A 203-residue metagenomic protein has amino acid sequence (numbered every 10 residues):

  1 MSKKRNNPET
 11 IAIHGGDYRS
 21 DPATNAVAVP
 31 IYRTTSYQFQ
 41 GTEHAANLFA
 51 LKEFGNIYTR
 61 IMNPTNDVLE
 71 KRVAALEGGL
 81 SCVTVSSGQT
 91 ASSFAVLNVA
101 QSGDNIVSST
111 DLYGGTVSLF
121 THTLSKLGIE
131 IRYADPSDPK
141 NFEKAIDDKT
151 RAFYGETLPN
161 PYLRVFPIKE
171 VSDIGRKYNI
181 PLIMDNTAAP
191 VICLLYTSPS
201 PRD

Functional and structural regions predicted by a protein language model:
S2-I31: Short conserved active-site loop signatures built around small residues
N25, V73, A91, I106 (+3 more regions): Buried hydrophobic positions in well-ordered alpha/beta secondary-structure cores of metabolic enzymes
S36, G41-T90, G115-H122: Conserved N-terminal alpha-helix of the aminotransferase class I/II PLP-enzyme fold
N98-T116, A134-D135: Conserved PLP-anchoring active-site segment centered on the Schiff-base-forming lysine
S118-E170: PLP-dependent aminotransferase-class I/II
I131, L182-I183: Hydrophobic beta-strand scaffold residues
L158-P181, A188-L194: Active-site core of PLP-dependent enzymes with the aminotransferase class I/II
Y196-D203: Conserved small/polar residues in nucleotide/adenosyl-binding loops
